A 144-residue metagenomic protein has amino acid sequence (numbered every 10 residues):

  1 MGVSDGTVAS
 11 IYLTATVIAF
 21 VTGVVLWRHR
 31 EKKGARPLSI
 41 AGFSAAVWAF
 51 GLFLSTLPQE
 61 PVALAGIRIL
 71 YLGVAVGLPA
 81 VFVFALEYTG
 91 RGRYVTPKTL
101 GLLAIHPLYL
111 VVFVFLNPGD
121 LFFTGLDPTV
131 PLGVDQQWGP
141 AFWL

Functional and structural regions predicted by a protein language model:
V3-A19, H29-L144: Individual alpha-helical transmembrane segments in multi-pass integral membrane proteins
